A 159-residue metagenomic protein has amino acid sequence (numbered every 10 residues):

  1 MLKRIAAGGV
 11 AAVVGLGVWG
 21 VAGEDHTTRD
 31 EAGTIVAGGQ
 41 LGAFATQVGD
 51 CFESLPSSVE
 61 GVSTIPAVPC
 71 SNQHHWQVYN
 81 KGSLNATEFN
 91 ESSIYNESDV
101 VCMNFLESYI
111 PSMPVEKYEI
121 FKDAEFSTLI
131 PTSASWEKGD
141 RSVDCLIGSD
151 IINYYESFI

Functional and structural regions predicted by a protein language model:
K3-A7, V18-I159: Primary mode marks residue(s) on the alpha4-beta5-alpha5 output face of response regulator receiver
